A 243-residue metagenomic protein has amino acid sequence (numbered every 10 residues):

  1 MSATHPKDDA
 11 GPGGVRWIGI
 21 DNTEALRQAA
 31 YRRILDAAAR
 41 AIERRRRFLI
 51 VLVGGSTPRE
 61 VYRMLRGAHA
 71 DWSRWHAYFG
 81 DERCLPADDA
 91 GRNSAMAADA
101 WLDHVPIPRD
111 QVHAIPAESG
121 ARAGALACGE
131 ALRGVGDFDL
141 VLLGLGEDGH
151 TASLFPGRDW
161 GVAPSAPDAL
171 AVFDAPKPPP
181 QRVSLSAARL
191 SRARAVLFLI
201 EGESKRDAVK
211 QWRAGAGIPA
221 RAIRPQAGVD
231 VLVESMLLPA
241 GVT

Functional and structural regions predicted by a protein language model:
M1-I50: N-terminal glycine-/serine-/threonine-rich phosphate-binding loop
S2-G14, S73-L142: Ligand-binding beta-strand-loop-alpha-helix segment within the catalytic cores of soluble metabolic enzymes
A39-G67: Glycine-rich N-terminal segment of FAD-binding domains in flavoprotein oxidoreductases, spanning the beta-loop-helix
L52-T57, L143-E147, E201: Glycine-rich beta-strand-to-loop/alpha-helix junction loops that act as flexible
M64-W72, A95, D99, P156-S165: A glycine- and small-aliphatic-rich helix-loop capping segment at beta-alpha/alpha-beta transitions that lines
A125-L126, A152-G157, A208-W212: A short secondary-structure junction signal
V141-L143, E147-A188: Class I SAM-dependent methyltransferase SAM-binding "motif I" and its flanking Rossmann-like core
R189-T243: C-terminal functional extensions of proteins
